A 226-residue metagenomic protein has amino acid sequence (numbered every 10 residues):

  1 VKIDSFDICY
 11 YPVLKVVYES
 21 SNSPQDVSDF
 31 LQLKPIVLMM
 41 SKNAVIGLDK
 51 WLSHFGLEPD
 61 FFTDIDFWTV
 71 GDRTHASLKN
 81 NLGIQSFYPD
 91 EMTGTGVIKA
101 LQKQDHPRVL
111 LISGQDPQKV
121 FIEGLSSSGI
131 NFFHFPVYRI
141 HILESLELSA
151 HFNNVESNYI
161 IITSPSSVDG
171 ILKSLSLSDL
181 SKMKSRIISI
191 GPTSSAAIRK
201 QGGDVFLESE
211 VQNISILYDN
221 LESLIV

Functional and structural regions predicted by a protein language model:
V1-V226: Signature of uroporphyrinogen-III synthase
